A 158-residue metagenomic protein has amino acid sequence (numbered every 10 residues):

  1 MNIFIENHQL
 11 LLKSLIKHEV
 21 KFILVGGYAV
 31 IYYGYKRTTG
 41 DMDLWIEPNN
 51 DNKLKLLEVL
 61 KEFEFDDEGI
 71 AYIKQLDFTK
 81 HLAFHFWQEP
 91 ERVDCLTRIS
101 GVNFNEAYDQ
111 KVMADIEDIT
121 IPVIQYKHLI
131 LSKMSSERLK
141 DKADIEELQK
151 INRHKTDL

Functional and structural regions predicted by a protein language model:
M1-L158: Compositionally biased terminal segments of proteins
